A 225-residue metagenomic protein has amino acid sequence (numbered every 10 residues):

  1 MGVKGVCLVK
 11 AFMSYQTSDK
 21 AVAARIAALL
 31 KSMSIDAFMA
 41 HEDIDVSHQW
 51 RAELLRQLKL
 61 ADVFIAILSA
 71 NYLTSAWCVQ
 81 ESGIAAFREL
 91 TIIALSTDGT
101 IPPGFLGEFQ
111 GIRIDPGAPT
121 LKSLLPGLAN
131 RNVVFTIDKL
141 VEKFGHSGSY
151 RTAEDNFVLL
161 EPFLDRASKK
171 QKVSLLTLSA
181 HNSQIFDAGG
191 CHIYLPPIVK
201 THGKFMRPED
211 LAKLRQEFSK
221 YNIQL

Functional and structural regions predicted by a protein language model:
M1-G5, K10-A11, T17-V22, G99-L225: C-terminal interaction surface of TIR/SEFIR-family domains
M1-V63, A86, I185, K220-L225: Conserved N-terminal substructure of TIR/SEFIR domains
T17, S69-A70: Short glycine-/small-residue-rich Rossmann-like dinucleotide-binding loops
M33, R88, F105-F109: Short, structured coil segments at secondary-structure junctions
A40, A66-L68, L95-S96: Conserved beta-strand segments of the P-loop GTPase G domain that flank and frequently precede/overlap
A70-F87: Conserved TIR/SEFIR loop-to-helix hotspot centered on a Trp-containing motif with a nearby acidic residue
G83-A94, D98-I101: Arginine/glycine-rich "motif VI" loop of SF2 helicases in the C-terminal RecA-like domain
